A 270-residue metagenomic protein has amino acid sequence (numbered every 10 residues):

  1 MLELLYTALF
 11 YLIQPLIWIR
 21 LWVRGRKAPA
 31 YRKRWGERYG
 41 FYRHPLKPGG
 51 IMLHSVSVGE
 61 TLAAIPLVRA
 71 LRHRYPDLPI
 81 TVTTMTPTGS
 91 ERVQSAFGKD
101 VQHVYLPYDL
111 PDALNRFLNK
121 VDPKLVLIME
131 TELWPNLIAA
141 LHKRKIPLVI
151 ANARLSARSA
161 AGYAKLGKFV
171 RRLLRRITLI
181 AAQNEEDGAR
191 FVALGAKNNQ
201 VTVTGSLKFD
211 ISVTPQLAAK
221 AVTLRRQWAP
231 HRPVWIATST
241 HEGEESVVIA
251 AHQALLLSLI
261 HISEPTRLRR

Functional and structural regions predicted by a protein language model:
M1-P29: Helix-enriched interaction subdomains in cytosolic or periplasmic regions, typified by TIR/SEFIR signaling/NADase cores
W18-I211, Q216, H241, L255: Active-site and donor-binding regions of nucleotide-sugar-utilizing enzymes
L46-M52, W228-W235, E245-V247: Charged active-site motifs of nucleotide-sugar-dependent glycosyltransferases
V222-R225, A229, E242, A250: C-terminal transmembrane bundle of multi-pass solute transporters/carriers
T238-S246, S263: Anionic-ligand-binding alpha/beta catalytic cores of soluble enzymes and soluble regulatory domains that recognize
A254-I260: Short, intrinsically disordered, charge-balanced linker/junction segments flanking boundaries in proteins
I260-R270: Single conserved hydrophobic/aromatic residue that forms the stacking wall/gate of nucleotide- or nucleobase-binding
